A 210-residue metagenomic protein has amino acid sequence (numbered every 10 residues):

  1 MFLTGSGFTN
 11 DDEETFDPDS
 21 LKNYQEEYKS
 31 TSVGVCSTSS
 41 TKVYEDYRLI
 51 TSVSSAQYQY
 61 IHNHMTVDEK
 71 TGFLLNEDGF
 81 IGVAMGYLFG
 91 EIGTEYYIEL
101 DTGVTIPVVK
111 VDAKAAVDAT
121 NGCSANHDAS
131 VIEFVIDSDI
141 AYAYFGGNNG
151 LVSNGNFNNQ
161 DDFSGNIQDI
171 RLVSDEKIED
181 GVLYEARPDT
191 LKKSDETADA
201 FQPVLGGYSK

Functional and structural regions predicted by a protein language model:
M1-T9: Sec-dependent N-terminal signal peptides of Gram-positive bacterial secreted proteins and lipoproteins
F16-K210: Solvent-exposed, well-ordered loop and adjacent helix/strand elements within mature globular domains that form
